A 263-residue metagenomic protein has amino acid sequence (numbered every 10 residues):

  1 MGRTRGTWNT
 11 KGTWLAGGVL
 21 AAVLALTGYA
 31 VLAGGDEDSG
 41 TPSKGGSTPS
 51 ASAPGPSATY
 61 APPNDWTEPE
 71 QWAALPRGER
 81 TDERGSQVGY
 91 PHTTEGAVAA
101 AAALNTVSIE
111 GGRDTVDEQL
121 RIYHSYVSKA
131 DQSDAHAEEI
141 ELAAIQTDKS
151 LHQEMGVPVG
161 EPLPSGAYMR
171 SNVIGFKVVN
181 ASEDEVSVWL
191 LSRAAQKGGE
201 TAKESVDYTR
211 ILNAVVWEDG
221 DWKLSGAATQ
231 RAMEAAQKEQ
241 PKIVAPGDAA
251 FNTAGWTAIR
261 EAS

Functional and structural regions predicted by a protein language model:
M1-L75, A262-S263: Amphipathic, hydrophobic N-terminal targeting peptides for secretion and organelle import
R5, G199-V206, E218-D219, L224-S263: Low-complexity, intrinsically disordered terminal/linker segments enriched in charged and Gly/Pro repeats
P42-S50, P54-G55, T209-R210, K238-A250: A signal for specific C-terminal beta-sheet/loop modules enriched in small/flexible residues with GP/PG/PP motifs
S57-E68, E79-Q87, H152, S171-V178: Phosphate-binding glycine-rich loops and adjacent basic patches that engage nucleotide phosphates, nucleic-acid
E70-Q153: Core segments of small alpha/beta cavity-forming domains
A100, S187-W189, K223: Soluble periplasmic/extracytoplasmic beta-strand elements of cell-envelope proteins
D117-L212, W217-D219: Structured, amphipathic secondary-structure segments that form assembly/contact surfaces in multi-subunit
